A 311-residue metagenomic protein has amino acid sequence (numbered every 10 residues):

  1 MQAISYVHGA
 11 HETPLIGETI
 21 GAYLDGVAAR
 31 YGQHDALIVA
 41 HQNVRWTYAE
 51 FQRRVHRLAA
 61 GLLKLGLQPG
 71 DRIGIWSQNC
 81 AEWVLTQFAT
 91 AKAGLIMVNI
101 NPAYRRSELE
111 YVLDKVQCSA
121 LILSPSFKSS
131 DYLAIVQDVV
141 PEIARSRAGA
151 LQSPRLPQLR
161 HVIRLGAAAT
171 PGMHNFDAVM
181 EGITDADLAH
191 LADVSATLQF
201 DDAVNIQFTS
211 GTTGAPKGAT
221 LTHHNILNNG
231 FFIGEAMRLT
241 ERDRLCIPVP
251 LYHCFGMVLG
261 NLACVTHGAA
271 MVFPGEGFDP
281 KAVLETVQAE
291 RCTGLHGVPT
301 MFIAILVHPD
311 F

Functional and structural regions predicted by a protein language model:
M1-W46, E50-L65, P69, L109 (+5 more regions): N-lobe entry segment of adenylate-forming
I16, Q33-F88, R105-E110, N175-T184 (+2 more regions): Conserved AMP-binding/adenylate-forming core of the ANL superfamily
G32-Q33, R155-L159, I163-T170, H174-F208 (+2 more regions): Conserved pre-ATP/AMP-binding loop-to-beta segment of ANL
Q52-R57, A186-A189, F200, N205 (+4 more regions): Conserved structural elements of the adenylate-forming
A59, R72, Q78-V98, P102-R106 (+5 more regions): A short helix-loop-beta submotif of the ANL/AMP-binding
S77-C80, N101, L239, V249-H253: Conserved AMP-binding
R106, E110, D114-H174, A178 (+1 more regions): Conserved adenylate-forming
L227-R244, C254-G294, I303, H308-D310: Conserved AMP-binding/adenylation subdomain of ANL enzymes
